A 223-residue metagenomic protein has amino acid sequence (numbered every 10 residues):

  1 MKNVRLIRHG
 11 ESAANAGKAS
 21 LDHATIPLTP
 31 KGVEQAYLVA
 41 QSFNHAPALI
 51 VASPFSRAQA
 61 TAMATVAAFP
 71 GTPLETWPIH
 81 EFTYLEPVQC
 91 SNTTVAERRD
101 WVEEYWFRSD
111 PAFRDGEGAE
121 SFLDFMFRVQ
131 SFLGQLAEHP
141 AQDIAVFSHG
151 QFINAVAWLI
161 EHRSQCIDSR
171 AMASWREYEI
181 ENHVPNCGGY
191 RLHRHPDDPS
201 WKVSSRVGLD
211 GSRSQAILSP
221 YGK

Functional and structural regions predicted by a protein language model:
N3-I7, Q142-S148: Beta-strand elements within well-structured catalytic alpha/beta cores of enzymes that handle phosphate/sulfate esters
R5-M63, G118-V129: Loop-to-helix element that buttresses phosphate recognition and phosphoryl-transfer chemistry
G10, G150, V207: Active-site metal-binding loops of divalent metal-dependent hydrolases
Y37-D110, E179-V184: Phosphate-coordination/substrate-recognition cap region in phosphate-metabolizing enzymes
F43-A46, L136-Q142: Glycine-rich phosphate-binding loop signature in dinucleotide/nucleotide-binding domains
S53-F55, I79, V146-Q151, W158: Short, well-ordered beta-to-alpha junction loops that form the rim of enzyme active sites and present histidine/acidic
G71, F82-A96, W158-K223: Acidic, low-complexity terminal tails and accessory targeting/binding regions of phosphate-metabolizing enzymes
S109-P140: Internal catalytic-core helix/loop-beta-alpha segment that presents or stabilizes conserved functional determinants
